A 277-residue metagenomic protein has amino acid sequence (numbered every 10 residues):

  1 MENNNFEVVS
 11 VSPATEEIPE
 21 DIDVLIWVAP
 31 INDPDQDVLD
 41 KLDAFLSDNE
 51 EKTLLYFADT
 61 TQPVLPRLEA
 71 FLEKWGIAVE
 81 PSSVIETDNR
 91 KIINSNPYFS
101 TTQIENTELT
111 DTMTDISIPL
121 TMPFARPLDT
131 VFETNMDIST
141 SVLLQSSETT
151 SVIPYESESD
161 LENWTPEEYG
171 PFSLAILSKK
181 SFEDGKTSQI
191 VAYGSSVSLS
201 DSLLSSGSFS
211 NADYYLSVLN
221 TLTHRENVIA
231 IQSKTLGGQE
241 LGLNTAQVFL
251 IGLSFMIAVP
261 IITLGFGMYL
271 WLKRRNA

Functional and structural regions predicted by a protein language model:
M1-N227: Acidic, S/T/G-rich, low-cysteine, solvent-exposed domains in lumenal/extracellular/periplasmic regions of secretory
P97-F99, L241-V248, I257, A277: Alpha-helix boundary/capping detector
I104, Q239, G252-F255, R275-N276: Short, intrinsically disordered/low-complexity patches at protein termini and at juxtamembrane boundaries
S198, S205, A230-L253: Short, aromatic-rich amphipathic segments at membrane interfaces that lie adjacent to a transmembrane helix or signal
V218, G242-N244, T263: Charge-biased C-terminal accessory regions appended to nucleic-acid-, cytoskeletal NTPase
H224-I231, T263: Intrinsically disordered or highly flexible coil/loop and linker segments, enriched in small and charged/polar residues
M256-I257, T263: Hydrophobic alpha-helical transmembrane segments of integral membrane proteins, especially lipid-exposed positions
T263-A277: Juxtamembrane interface at the cytosolic side of transmembrane helices
